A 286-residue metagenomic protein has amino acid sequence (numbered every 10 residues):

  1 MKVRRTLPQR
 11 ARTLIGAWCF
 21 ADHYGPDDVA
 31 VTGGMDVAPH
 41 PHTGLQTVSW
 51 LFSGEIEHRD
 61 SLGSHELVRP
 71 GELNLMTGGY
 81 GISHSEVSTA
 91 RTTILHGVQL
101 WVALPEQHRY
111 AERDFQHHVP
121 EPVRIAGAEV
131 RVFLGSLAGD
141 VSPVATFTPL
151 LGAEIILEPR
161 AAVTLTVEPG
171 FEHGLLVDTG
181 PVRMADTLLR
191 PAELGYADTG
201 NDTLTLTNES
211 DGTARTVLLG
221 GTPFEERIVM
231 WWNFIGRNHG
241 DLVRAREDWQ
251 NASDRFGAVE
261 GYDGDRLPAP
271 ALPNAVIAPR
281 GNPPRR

Functional and structural regions predicted by a protein language model:
M1-R286: Jelly-roll (double-stranded beta-helix
